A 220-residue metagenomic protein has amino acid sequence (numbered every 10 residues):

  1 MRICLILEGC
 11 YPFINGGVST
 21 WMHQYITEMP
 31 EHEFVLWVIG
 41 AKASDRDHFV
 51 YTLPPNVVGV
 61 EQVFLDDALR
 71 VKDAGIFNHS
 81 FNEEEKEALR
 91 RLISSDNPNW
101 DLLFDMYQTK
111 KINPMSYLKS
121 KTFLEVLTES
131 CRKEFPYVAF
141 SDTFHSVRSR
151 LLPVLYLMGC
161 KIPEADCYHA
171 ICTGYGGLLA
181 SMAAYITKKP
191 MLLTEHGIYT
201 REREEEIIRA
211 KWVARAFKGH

Functional and structural regions predicted by a protein language model:
M1-K121, C131: N-terminal subdomain of nucleotide-sugar transferases
I6, W37, A170-I171, T194: Generic beta-strand/beta-sheet core signal
L7-Y11, D166, R215-G219: Short, basic, glycine/proline-bearing loop/turn elements
G16, R46-F49, L178-M182, R203-E205: A short acidic (Asp/Glu
M22, G176-L179: Short, well-ordered alpha-helical microsegments
M29, A183-A184: A generic structural signal for well-ordered alpha-helical segments
R90-R91, S95-L155, P163, K189-H220: Acceptor-binding helix/loop patch of EC 2.4 sugar-transfer enzymes, predominantly nucleotide-sugar-dependent
G159-G176, I186-L192: Short N-terminal targeting/anchoring amphipathic segment
